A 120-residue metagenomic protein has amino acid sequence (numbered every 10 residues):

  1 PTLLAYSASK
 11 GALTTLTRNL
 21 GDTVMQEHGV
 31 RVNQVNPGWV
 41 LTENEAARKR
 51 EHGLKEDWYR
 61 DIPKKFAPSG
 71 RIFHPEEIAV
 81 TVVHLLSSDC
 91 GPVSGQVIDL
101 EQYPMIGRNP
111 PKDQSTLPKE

Functional and structural regions predicted by a protein language model:
P1-L4, E27, G70: Active-site loop immediately N-terminal to the catalytic Tyr-X3-Lys motif of short-chain dehydrogenase/reductase
S9, T17: Active-site helix of classical SDR
Q26-R31, V93-G95: Short, small/polar-rich loop/turn modules that mediate ligand/substrate recognition or access, typified
E27, W39-F66, R108-E120: A glycine/serine/threonine-rich, flexible loop-to-helix segment that serves as the NAD(P) cofactor-binding "lid"
R31-L41, D99-E101: Conserved SDR Rossmann-fold cofactor-binding beta-strand/turn motif
K55, A67-I78: A conserved structural motif in NAD(P)-dependent oxidoreductases
I78-A79, L85: Non-catalytic, hydrophobic alpha-helical segments
V83, S94-E120: Short C-terminal tail/terminal secondary-structure segment of NAD(P)H-dependent dehydrogenase/reductase domains
